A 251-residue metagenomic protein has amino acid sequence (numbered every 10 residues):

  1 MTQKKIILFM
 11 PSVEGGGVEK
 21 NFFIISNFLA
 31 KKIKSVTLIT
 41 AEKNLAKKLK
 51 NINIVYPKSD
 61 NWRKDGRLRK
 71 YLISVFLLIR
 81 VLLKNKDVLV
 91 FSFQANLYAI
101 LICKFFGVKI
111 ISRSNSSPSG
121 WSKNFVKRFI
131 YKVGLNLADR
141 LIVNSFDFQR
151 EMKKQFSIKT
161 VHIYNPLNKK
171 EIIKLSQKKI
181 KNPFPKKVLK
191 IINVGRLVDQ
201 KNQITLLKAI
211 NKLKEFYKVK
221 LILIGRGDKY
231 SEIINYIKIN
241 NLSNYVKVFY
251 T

Functional and structural regions predicted by a protein language model:
M1-K4, L175-K190, E215-F216: Nucleotide-sugar donor-binding and catalytic loop/hinge architecture of NDP-sugar-dependent glycosyltransferases
L8, I79-N96, I111: Short N-terminal targeting/anchoring amphipathic segment
L8-G66, F148-K153, G227-K229: N-terminal strand-loop element at the rim of the active site of nucleotide-sugar-dependent glycosyltransferases
G16-I24, L189, N193-Y217, D228-I234: A conserved mid-protein helix/loop that constitutes part of the nucleotide-sugar donor-binding site
L68-S74, K109, S116-L137: Nucleotide-sugar donor phosphate/pyrophosphate-binding loop at the beta->alpha transition of glycosyltransferases
Y71-S74, F91-Y98, S114-N115: Short His-centered aromatic/hydrophobic patch
D147, P166: Carbohydrate-associated surface elements
I234-T251: Nucleotide-activated donor-binding/catalytic signature segment of Leloir-type glycosyltransferases, i.e., the conserved
